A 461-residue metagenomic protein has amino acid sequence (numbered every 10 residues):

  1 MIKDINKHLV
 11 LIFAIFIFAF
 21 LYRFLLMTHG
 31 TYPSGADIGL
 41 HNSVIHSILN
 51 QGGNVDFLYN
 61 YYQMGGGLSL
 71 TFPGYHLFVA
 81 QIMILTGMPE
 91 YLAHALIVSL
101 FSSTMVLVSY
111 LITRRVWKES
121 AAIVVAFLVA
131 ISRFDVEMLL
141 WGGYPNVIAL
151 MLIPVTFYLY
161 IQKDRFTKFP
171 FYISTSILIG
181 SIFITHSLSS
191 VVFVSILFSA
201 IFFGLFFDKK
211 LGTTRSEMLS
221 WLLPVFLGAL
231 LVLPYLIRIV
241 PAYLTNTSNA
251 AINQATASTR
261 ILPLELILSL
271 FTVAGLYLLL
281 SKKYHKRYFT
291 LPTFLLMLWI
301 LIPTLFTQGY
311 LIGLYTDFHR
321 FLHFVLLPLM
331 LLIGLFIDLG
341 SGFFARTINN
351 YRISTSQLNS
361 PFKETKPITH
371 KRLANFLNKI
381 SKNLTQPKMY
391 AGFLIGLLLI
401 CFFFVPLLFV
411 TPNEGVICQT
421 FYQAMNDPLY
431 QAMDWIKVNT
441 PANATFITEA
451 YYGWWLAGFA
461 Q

Functional and structural regions predicted by a protein language model:
I2-K7, T167-K168, D208-L222, G275-I302 (+5 more regions): Membrane-interface helix-loop-helix junctions at transmembrane boundaries of multi-pass membrane enzymes, predominantly
H8-P154, L159, F421-Q423, F446 (+2 more regions): Active-site lumenal/periplasmic loops and adjacent helix-entry segments of GT-C-fold, multi-pass membrane
L21-I38, L236-T245, F409-G415: Helix-to-loop transition at the C-terminal end of transmembrane segments
Y22, V44-L49, G65, F343 (+1 more regions): Extracytoplasmic
G35-D37, V136, Y144-P145, A149 (+4 more regions): Transmembrane catalytic cores of multi-pass membrane glycosyltransferases and polysaccharide-assembly enzymes
N146, V191-V192, G313-I348: Hydrophobic/aromatic-rich transmembrane helices and adjacent perimembrane loops
P154-F171: Membrane-interface transmembrane helices that cradle and orient dolichyl/undecaprenyl
